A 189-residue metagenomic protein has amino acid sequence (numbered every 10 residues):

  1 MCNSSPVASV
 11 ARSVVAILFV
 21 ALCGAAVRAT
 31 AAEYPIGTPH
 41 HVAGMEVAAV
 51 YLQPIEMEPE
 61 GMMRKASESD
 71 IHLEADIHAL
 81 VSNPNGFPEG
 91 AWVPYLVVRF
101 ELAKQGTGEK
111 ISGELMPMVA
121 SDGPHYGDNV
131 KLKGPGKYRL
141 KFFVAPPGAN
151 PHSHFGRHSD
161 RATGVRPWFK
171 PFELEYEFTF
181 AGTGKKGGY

Functional and structural regions predicted by a protein language model:
M1-A11: N-terminal secretory signal peptides that target proteins for export/translocation
S13-A25: Bacterial N-terminal signal peptides
S67-S69, F87-V98: Short coil-to-beta strand junction motifs in C2/discoidin
L73-G90: Short amphipathic, basic-aromatic surface patches that mediate peripheral association with negatively charged
I111-A120: Solvent-exposed serine/threonine-rich low-complexity stretches and specific carbohydrate-binding patches
A120-G127: Aromatic sugar-binding surface patches on proteins that engage polysaccharides or sugar-phosphate polymers
P124, L132-Y138: Short tyrosine-centred short linear motifs in exposed loops/low-complexity segments
A145-R157: Short acidic/polar inter-strand loop motif in beta-rich domains
